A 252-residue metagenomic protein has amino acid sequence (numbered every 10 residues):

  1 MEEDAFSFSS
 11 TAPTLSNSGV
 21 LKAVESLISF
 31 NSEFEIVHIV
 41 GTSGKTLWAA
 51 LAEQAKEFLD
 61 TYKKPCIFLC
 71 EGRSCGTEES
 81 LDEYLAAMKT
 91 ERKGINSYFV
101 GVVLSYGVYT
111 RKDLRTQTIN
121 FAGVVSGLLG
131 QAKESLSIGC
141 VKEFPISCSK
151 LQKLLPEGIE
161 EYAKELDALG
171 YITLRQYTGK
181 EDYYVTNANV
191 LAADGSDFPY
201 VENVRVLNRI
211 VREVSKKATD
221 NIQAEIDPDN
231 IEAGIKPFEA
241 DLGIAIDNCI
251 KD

Functional and structural regions predicted by a protein language model:
M1-L85: Small-residue-rich
F8-L15, V102, N230-A233: Short, surface-exposed alpha-helical recognition segments that flank or form part of ligand/macromolecule-binding
E25-L27, A55-F58, M88-G94, G101 (+1 more regions): A generic local secondary-structure boundary/capping motif
T46, G76-E79, S97-Y98, R205 (+1 more regions): Conserved active-site and cofactor/substrate-binding residues in soluble primary-metabolism enzymes
C66-V103, T118-A122, S126-G127, Q131: Long, hydrophobic alpha/beta structural blocks
L114-D241: Long, contiguous, structured domain-core segments that constitute the functional module of a protein
D241-N248: Amphipathic alpha-helical segments that form well-ordered structural scaffolds and often line/cohere around active
